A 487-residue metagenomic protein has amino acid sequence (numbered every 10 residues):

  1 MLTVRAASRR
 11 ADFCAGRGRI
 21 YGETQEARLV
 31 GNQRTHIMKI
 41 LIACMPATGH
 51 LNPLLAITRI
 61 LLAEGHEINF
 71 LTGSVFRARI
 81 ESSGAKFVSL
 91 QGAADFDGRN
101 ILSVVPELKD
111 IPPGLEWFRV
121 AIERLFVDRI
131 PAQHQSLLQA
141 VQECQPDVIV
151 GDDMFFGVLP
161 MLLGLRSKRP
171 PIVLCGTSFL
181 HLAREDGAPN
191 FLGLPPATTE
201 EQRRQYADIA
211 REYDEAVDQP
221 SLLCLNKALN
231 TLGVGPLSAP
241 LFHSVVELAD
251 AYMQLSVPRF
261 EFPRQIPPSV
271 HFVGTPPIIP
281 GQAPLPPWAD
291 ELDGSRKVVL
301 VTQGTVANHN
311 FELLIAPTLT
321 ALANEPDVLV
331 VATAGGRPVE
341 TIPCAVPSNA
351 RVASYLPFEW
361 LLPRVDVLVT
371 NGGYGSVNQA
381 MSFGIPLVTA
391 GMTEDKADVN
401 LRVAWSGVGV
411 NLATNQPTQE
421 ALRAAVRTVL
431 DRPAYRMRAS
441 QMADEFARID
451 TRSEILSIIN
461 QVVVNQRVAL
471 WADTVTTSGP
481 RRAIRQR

Functional and structural regions predicted by a protein language model:
I37-Q91: N-terminal subdomain of nucleotide-sugar transferases
T58, A353-R402: A donor-sugar binding/catalytic signature common to diverse glycosyltransferases and related nucleotide-sugar
F70-F118, Q202: Conserved nucleotide-sugar phosphate-binding/catalytic loop shared by glycosyltransferases and other
S103-P160, Q205-E247: Conserved nucleotide-sugar donor-binding subdomain of glycosyltransferases
F126-Q205, R259-F260: Conserved nucleotide-sugar donor-interacting segment of glycosyltransferase catalytic cores, predominantly GT-B
S256-V367: Donor-nucleotide binding loops and adjacent catalytic segments primarily of GT-B fold Leloir glycosyltransferases
E394-A425, M437: Change "using UDP/GDP/dTDP sugars" to "using nucleotide sugars
Q419-R487: C-terminal amphipathic helix plus adjacent low-complexity, charged tail appended to glycosyltransferase catalytic
